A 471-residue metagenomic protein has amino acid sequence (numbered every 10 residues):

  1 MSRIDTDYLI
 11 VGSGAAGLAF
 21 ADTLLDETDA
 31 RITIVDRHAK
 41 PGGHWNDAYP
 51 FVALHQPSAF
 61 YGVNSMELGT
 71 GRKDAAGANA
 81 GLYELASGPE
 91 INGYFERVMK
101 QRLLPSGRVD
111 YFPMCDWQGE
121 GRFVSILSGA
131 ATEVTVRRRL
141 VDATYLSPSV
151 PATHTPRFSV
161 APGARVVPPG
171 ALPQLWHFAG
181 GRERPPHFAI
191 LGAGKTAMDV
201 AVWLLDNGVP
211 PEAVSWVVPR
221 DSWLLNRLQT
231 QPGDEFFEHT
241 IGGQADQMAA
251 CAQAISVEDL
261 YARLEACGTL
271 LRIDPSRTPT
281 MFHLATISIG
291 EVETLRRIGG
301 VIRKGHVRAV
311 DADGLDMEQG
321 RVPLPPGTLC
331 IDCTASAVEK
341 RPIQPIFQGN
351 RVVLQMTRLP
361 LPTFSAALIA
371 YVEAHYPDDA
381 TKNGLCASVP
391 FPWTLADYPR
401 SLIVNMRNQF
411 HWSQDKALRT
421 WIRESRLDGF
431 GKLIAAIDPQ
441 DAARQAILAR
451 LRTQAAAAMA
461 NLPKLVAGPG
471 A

Functional and structural regions predicted by a protein language model:
D5-I34, F188-N207: N-terminal Rossmann-like FAD-binding beta1-loop-alpha1 element of flavoenzymes
L9-V11, E133-S149, A189-L191, P325-S336: Short hydrophobic core segments
R37-Y94, V217-D274: Glycine-rich active-site loop/strand segments that organize a redox cofactor
G42, V202-W203, R296, V301-A442: Glycine-enriched catalytic-core subsegment of oxygenase/oxidase enzymes
A75-V150, L284, E291-M317: Feature captures the FAD/FMN-dependent oxidoreductase FAD-binding
G81, S87, I91-Y94, T144-G208 (+2 more regions): Glycine-rich dinucleotide-binding loop and its adjacent helix/turn
E238-I331: Long, internal scaffold/assembly segments composed of regular secondary structure
K432-A471: Extended, charged low-complexity segments that frequently continue into or abut oligomerization scaffolds
